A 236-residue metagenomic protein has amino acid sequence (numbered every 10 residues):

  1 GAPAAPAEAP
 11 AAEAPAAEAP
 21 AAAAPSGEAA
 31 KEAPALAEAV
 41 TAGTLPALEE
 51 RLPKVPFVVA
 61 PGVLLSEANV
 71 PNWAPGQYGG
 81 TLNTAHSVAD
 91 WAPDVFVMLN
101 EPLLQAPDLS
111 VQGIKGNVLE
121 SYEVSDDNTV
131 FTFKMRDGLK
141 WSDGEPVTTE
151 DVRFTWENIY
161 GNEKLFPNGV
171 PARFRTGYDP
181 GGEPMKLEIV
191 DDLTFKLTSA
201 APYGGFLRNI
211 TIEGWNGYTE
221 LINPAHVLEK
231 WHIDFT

Functional and structural regions predicted by a protein language model:
G1-A74, S121, K186: Short, low-complexity disordered leader/linker segments with a strong preference for bacterial N-terminal type II
G27-K31, A37-V40, V95, S110 (+5 more regions): Extracytoplasmic/periplasmic, Sec-exported soluble proteins
K31, A35, A47, M98 (+5 more regions): Extracytoplasmic/secreted proteins, especially bacterial periplasmic and envelope-associated proteins
A33, G79, M98, N117-L119 (+3 more regions): Extracytoplasmic
T41, P46-D126: N-terminal lobe/hinge region of extracytoplasmic solute-binding protein
L48-E49, F166-G169: Surface-exposed patches in mature extracellular/periplasmic domains of secreted proteins
S121-L165, K196, F206-L207: Aromatic- and charge-enriched surface segment that lines or borders ligand/interaction sites
A172-T236: Surface-exposed binding/hinge segments that line and control ligand-binding clefts or catalytic entry sites
